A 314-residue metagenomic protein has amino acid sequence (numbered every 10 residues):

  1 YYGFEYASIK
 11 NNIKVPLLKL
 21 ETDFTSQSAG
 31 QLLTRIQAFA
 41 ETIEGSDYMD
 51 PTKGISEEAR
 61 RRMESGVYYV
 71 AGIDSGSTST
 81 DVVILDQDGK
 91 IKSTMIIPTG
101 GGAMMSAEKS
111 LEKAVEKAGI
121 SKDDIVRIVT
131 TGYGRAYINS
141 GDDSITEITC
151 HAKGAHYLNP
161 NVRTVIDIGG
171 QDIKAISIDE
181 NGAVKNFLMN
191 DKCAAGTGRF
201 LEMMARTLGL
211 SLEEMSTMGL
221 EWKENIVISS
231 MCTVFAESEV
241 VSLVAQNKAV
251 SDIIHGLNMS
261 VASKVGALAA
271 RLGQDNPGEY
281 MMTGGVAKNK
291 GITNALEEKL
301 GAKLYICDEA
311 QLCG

Functional and structural regions predicted by a protein language model:
Y1-D23, L201, C307-G314: Glycine-rich phosphate-binding/hydrolytic loop that grips phosphoryl groups
A59-D88, V162-G182: Gly/Thr-rich phosphate-binding beta-strand-loop-beta motif of the actin/hexokinase/Hsp70
G72-K109, K113, V184-F187, D191-K192: Short glycine-rich, Thr/Ser-proximal phosphate-binding strand/loop in the N-terminal lobe of ATP-dependent enzymes
Q87, S93-T99, A118-T149: Short beta-strand-loop/turn "lid" adjacent to the catalytic site in phosphate-handling enzymes
T99-M104, A183-E221, A310: Glycine-rich phosphate-binding loop plus the immediately following alpha-helix
L111-V126, V265-P277: Phosphate/pyrophosphate-binding loops at sites that engage ATP/ADP/AMP, CoA/4′-phosphopantetheine, polyphosphate
Y133, D275-K299, E309-C313: Glycine-rich phosphate-binding loops at beta-strand->alpha-helix junctions
S238-A267: Adenine-nucleotide phosphate-binding core of ATP-dependent small-molecule kinases
